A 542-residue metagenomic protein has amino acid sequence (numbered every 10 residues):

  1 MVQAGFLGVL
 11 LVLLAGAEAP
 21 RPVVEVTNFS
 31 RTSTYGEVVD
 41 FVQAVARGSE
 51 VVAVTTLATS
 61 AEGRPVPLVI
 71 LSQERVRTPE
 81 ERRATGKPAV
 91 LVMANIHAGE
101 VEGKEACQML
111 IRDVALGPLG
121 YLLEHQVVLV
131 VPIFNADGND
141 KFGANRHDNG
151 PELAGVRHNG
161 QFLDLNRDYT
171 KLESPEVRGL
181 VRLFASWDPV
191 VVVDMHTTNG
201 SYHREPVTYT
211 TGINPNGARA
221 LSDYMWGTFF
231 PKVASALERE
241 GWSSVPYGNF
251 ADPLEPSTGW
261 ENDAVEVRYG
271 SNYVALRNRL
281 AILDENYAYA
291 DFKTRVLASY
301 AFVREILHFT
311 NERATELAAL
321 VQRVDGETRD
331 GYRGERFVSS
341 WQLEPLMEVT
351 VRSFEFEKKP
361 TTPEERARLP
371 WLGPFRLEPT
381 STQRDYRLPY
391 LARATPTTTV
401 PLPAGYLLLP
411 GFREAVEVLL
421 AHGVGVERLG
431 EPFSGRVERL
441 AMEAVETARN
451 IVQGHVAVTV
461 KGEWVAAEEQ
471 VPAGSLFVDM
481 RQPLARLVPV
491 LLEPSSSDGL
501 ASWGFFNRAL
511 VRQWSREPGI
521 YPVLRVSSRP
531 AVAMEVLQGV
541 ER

Functional and structural regions predicted by a protein language model:
Q3-P22: Bacterial Sec-dependent signal peptides at the C-terminal "C-region" and cleavage site
E18-F29, V92-A94, T395-P401: Acidic/histidine-rich, surface-exposed loop or edge segments in extracytoplasmic proteins
G36-V92: Soluble metallo-hydrolase cores and metallopeptidase-like ectodomains found primarily in the secretory/periplasmic
L57-T59, L71-Q73, A94-I96, V131-N135 (+5 more regions): Active-site-proximal beta-strand/loop segments in catalytic clefts of secreted hydrolases
R82-A94, V101-T258, N262-R268: Active-site/substrate-binding loop(s) of hydrolase catalytic cores
F250-V437, A441: Hard-cation-handling environments
V416-S475, D479: Substrate-recognition/cap regions that form aromatic- and gly/pro-loop-enriched pockets for small-molecule ligands
L484-L487, S495-R542: Accessory, solvent-exposed terminal regions and/or long lumenal/extracellular loops of proteins
